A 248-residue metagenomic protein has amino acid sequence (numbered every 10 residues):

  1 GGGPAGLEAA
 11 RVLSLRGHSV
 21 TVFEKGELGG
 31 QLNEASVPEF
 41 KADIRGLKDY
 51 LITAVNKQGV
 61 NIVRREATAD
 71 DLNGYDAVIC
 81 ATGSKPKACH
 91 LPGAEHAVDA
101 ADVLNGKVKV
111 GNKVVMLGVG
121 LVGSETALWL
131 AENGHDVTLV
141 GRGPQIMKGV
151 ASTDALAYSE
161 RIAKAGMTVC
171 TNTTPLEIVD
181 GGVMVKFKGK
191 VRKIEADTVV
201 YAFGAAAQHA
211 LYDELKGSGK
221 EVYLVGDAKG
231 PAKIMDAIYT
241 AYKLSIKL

Functional and structural regions predicted by a protein language model:
G1-L28, V63-D70, G74, A81-L91 (+4 more regions): Rossmann-like dinucleotide/flavin-binding elements
S19-Q58, A127-T173: Rossmann-like dinucleotide-binding cores of NAD(P)H-dependent redox enzymes
V179-V183: Short, hydrophobic/aromatic-rich segments at coil-to-beta transitions
